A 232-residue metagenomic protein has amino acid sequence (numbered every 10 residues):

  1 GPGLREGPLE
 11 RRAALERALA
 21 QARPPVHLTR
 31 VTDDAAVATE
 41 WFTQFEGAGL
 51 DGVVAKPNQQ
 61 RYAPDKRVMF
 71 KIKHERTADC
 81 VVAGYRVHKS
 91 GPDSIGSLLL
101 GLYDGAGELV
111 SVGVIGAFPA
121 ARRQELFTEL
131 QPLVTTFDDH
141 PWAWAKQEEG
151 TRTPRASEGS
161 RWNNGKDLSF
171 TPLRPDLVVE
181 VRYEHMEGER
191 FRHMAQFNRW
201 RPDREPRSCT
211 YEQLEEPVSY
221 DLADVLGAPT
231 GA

Functional and structural regions predicted by a protein language model:
G1-A232: Catalytic cores of nucleic-acid ligases and guanylyltransferases
